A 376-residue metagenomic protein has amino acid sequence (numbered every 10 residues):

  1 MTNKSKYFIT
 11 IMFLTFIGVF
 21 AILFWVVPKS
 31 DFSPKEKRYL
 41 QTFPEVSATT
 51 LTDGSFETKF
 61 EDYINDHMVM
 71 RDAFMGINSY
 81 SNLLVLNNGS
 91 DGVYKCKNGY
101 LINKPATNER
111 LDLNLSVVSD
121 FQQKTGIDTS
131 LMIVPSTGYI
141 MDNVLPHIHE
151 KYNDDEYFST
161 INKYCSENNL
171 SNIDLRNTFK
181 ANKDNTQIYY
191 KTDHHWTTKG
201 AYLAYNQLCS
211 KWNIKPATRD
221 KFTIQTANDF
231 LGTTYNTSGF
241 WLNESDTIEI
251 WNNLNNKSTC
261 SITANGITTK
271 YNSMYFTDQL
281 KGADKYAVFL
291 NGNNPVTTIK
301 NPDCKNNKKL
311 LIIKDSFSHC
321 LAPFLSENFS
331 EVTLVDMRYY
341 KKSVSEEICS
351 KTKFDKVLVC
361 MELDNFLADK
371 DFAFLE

Functional and structural regions predicted by a protein language model:
M1-E376: Extracellular glycan-modifying ectodomains
